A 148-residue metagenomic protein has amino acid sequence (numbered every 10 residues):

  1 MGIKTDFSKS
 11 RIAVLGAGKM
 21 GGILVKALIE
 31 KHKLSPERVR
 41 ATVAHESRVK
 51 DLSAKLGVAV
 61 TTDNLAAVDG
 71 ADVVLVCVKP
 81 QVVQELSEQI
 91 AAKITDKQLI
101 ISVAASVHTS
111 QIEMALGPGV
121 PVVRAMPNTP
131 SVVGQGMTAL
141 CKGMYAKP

Functional and structural regions predicted by a protein language model:
G2-T62, A66-D69, Q135: NAD(P)+-binding Rossmann beta1-loop-alpha1 motif at the extreme N-terminus of oxidoreductases
H45-E46, L56, N64-D69, V73-L140 (+1 more regions): Rossmann-like NAD(P)(H) cofactor-binding subdomain of soluble oxidoreductases
A146-P148: Short, intrinsically disordered, charge-balanced linker/junction segments flanking boundaries in proteins
